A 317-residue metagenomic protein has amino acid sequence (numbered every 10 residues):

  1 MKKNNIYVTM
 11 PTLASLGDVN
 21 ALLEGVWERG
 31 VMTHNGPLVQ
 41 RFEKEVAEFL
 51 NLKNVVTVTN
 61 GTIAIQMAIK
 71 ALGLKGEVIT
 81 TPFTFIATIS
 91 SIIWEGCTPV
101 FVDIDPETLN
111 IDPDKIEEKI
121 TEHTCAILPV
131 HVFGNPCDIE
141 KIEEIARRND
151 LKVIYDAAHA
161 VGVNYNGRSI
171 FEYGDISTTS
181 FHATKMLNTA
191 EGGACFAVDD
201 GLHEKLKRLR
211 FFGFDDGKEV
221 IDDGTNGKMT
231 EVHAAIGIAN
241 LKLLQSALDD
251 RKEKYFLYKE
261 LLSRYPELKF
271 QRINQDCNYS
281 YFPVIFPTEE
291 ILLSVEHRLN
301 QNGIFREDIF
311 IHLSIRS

Functional and structural regions predicted by a protein language model:
M1-V31: N-terminal "arm"/small-domain region of PLP-dependent enzymes with the aminotransferase-like
V31-E77, F83, S91-W94, V100-D103 (+1 more regions): Phosphate-binding glycine-rich loop
P37-E45, F49-K53, D114, E118 (+4 more regions): PLP-dependent aminotransferase class I/II
T80, F101, V153-Y155, D308: Hydrophobic residues in well-ordered beta-strands that form the structural core
S90-I92, I145, V232: Hydrophobic/aromatic ligand-binding patch that stacks against planar heteroaromatic rings of cofactors or nucleotides
E95, R148-N149, N302: Helix C-cap/helix->beta junction micro-motif
T98-T108, E307: Short beta-strand->loop structural element characteristic of the AMP-binding/adenylate-forming
E107-T189, A194-F196: Active-site phosphate-binding strand-loop segment of PLP-dependent enzymes
